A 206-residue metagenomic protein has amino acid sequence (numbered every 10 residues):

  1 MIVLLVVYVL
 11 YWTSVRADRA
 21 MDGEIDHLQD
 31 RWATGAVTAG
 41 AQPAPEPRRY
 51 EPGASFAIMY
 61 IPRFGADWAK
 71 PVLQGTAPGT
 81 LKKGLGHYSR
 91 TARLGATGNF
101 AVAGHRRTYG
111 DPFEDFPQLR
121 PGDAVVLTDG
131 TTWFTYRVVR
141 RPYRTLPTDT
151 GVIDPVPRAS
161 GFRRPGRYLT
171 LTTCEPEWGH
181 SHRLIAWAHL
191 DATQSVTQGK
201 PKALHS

Functional and structural regions predicted by a protein language model:
M1-L28: N-terminal membrane-targeting segments
Q29-I58: Short extracytoplasmic
Q42-R49, W68-A69, G110-E114, A124-V126: Short helix-to-loop capping/linker segments positioned immediately adjacent to catalytic or ligand/cofactor-binding
R48-S89: Short, positionally conserved secondary-structure boundary motifs
G53-A54, D67, G95-T97, R120: Short connector loops at helix/strand junctions that flank enzyme active sites, especially segments positioning acidic
A77-F100, F134-Y136: Short beta-strand/loop turn elements enriched in aromatics
G98-F100, R106-S206: Extracytoplasmic/periplasmic soluble domains downstream of a signal peptide or transmembrane helix
